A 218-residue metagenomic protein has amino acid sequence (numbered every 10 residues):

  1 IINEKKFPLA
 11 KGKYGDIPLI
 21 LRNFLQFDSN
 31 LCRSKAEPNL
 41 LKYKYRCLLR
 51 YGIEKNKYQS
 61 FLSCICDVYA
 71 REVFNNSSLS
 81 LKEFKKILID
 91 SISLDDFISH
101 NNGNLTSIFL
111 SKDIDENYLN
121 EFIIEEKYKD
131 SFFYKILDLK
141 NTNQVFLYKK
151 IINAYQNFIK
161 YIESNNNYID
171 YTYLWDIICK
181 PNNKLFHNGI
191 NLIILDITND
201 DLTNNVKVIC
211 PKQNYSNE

Functional and structural regions predicted by a protein language model:
I1-K55: Non-catalytic, low-structured ubiquitin/UBL-interacting segments
K57-Y58, L62-Y215: Papain-like cysteine protease catalytic cores
